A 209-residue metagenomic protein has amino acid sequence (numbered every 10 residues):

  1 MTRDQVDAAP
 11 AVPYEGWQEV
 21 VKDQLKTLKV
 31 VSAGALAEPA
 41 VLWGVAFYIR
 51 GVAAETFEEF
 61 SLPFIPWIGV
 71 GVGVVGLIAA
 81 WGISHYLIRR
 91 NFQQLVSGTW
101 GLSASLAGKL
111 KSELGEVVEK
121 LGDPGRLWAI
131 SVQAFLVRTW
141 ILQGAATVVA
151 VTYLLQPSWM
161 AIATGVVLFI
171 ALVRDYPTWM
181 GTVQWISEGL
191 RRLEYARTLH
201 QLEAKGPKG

Functional and structural regions predicted by a protein language model:
M1-V45, P124-Q133, A204-G209: Cytosolic-side membrane-entry/anchor segment at the start of a transmembrane helix
V30-G71, V151-L154: Long, highly hydrophobic alpha-helical transmembrane signal-anchor segments
W67-V96, L168-T178: Hydrophobic alpha-helical membrane-embedded segments
T99-K109, R192-H200: Membrane-cytosol interface motif
L102-R138: Short membrane-interface loop/juxtamembrane segments of multi-pass integral membrane proteins
L142-T152, V167-F169: Hydrophobic, membrane-inserted alpha-helices
Y153-I162: Transmembrane helix interruption/hinge and helix-loop junction motifs
W179-G209: Cytosolic/matrix-facing juxtamembrane and C-terminal tails of multi-pass cellular membrane proteins
